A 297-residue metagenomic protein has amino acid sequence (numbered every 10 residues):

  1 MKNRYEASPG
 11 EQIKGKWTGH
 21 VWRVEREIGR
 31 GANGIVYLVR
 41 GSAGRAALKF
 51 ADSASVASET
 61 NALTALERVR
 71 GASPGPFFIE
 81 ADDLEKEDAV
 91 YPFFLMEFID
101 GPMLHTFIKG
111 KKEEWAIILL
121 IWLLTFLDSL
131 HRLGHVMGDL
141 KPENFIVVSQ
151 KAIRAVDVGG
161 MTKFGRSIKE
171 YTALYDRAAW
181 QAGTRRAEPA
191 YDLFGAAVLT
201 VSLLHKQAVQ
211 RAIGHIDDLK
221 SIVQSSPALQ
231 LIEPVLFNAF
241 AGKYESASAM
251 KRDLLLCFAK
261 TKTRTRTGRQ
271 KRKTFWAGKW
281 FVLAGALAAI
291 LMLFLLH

Functional and structural regions predicted by a protein language model:
V21, E25-N61: ATP-binding glycine-rich loop module of kinase domains
P76-P92: Short beta-strand micro-motifs within the conserved protein kinase catalytic domain, predominantly in the N-lobe
D88-M103: Conserved short submotifs of the Hanks-type protein kinase catalytic core that shape the nucleotide-binding pocket
L119-L120: Activation segment signature within eukaryotic-like protein kinase domains
L127-V148: Catalytic-loop of the protein kinase fold
G159-E233: C-lobe/activation-segment region of protein kinase-like
K243-R264: Terminal C-lobe "cap" of eukaryotic-type protein kinase domains
K262-H297: C-terminal single-pass membrane-anchor helix
